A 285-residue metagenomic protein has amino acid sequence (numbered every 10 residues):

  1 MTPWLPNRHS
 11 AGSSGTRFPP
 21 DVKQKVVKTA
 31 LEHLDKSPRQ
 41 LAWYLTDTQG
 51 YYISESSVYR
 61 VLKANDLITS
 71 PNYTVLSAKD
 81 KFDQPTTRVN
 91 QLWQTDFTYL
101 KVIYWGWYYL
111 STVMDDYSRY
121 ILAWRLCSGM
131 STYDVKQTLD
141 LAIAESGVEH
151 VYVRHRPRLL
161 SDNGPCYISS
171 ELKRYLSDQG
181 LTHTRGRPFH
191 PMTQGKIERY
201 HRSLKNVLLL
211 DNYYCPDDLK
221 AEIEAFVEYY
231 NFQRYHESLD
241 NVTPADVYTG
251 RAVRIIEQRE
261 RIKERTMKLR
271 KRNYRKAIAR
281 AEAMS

Functional and structural regions predicted by a protein language model:
M1-L92, H190, Y248-A252: Basic, flexible linker segments flanking DNA-binding modules in nucleic acid-interacting mobile-element proteins
D21, Y51-Y52, R60-M114, Y120 (+5 more regions): Mobile-element integrase/transposase regions, centering on the N-terminal DNA-binding/Zn-coordinating module
D96, D115, D162, Q194 (+2 more regions): Acidic active-site catalytic centers that drive phospho-/nucleotidyl reactions and related ester hydrolyses
W124-R125: Short hydrophobic alpha-helix segments
L139, H150-S169, Q194, D240-A245: Acidic/histidine-rich, metal-coordinating catalytic segments
R156-N163, S177-K196, L210-P216: RNase H-like polynucleotidyl transferase catalytic core
S177-L181, R202-S285: C-terminal domain-tail junction helix/linker
